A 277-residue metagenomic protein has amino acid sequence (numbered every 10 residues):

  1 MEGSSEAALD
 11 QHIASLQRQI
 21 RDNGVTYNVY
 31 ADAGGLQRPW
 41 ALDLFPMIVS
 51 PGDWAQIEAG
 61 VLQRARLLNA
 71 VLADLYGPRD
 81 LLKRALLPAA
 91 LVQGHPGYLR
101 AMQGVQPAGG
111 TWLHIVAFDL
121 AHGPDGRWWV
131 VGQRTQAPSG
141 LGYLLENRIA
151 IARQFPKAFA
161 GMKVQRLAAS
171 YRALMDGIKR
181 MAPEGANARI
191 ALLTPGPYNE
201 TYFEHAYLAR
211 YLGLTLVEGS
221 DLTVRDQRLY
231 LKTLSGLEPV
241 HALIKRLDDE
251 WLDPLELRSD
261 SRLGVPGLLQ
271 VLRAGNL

Functional and structural regions predicted by a protein language model:
M1-L277: Preference for protein termini
